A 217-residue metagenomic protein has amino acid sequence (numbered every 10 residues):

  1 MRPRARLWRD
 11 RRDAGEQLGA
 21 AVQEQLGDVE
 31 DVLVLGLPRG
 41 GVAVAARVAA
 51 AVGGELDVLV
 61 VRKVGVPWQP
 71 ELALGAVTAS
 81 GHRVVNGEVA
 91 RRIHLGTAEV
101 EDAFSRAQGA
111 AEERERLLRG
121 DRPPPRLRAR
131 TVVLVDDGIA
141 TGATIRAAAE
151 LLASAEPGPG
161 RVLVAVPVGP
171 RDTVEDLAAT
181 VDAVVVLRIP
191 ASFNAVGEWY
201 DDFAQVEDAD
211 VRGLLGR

Functional and structural regions predicted by a protein language model:
M1-R217: PRPP-associated nucleotide enzymes
